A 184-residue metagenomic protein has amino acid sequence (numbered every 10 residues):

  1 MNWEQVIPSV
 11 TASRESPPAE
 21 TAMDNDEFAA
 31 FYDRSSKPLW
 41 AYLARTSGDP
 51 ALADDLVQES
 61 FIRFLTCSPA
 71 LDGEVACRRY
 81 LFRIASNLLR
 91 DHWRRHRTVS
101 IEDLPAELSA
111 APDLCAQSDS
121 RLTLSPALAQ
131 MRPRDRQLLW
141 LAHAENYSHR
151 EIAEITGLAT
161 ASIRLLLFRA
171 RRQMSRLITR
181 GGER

Functional and structural regions predicted by a protein language model:
Q5, V10-R14, T98-R121, S125-P126 (+1 more regions): Internal acidic/polar
P17-A41, A51-D54, L65: A short, charge-rich alpha-helical start-of-domain segment used by transcription regulators
E20-A22, G48, E59-A76, R95-H96: Sigma70-family region 2
D55-I62, V75-N87: Structural recognition of an alpha-helix C-terminal capping motif at a helix-to-coil junction
D72, F82-D103, A116-S120, R180: Arg/Lys-rich amphipathic alpha helix in sigma70-family domain 2
S86, T156-G182: DNA-recognition helix of helix-turn-helix
S118, L128-R136: Short helix-coil-helix linker/hinge
L138-A142: A short pre-motif secondary-structure segment
